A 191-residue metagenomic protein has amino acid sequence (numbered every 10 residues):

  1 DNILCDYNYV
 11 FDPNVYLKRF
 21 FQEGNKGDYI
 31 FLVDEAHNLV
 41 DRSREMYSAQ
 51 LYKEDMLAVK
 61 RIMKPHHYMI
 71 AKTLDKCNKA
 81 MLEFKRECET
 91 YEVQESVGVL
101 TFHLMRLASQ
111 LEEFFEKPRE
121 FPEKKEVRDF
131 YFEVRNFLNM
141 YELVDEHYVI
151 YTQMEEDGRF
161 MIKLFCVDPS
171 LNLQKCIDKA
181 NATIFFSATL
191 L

Functional and structural regions predicted by a protein language model:
D1, N14-F31, E35-L191: Conserved coupling segment at the C-terminus of the helicase ATP-binding
D1-N8: Conserved P-loop NTPase mechanochemical-coupling segment
N8-Y9, H37: Catalytic acidic motif of RecA-like/P-loop NTPases
